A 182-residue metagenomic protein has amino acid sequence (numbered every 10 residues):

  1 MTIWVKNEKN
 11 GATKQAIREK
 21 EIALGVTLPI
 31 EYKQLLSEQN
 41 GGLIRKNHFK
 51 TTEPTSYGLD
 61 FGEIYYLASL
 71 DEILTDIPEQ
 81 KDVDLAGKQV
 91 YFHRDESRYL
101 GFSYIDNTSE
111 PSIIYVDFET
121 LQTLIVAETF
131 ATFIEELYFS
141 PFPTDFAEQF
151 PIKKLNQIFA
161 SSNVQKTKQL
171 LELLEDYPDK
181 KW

Functional and structural regions predicted by a protein language model:
M1-Y99, Q169-W182: A surface-exposed partner-binding patch
N10, D60-Y66, E119, T123-A127 (+2 more regions): Intrinsic-disorder-associated interaction segments
I44-R45, E110, D145-A147: Short, solvent-exposed secondary-structure capping/transition elements
H93, S103, I114: Residues in well-ordered beta-strands of folded domains
Y99-I105: Short, surface-exposed beta-strand/loop micro-motifs that present aromatic residues
D106-F118: Short, well-ordered strand-loop elements centered on a beta-strand within folded domains, enriched for acidic residues
D117-F146: Compact, glycine/acidic-enriched structural inserts
D145-W182: Acidic, proline/glycine-rich low-complexity IDRs
